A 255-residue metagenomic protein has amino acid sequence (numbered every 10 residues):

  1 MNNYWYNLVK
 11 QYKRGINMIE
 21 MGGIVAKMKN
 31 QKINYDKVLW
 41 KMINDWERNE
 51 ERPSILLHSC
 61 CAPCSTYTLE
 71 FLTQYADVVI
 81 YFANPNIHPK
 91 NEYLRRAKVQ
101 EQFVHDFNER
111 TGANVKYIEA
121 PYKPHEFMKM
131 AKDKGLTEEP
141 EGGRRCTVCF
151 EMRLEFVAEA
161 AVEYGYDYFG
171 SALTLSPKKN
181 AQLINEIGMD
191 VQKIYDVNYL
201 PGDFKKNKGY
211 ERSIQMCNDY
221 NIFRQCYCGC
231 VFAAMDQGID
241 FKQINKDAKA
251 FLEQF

Functional and structural regions predicted by a protein language model:
Y4-L8, K13-G15, I19-Y67, Y75-F255: Nucleotide-activated chemistry modules centered on ATP-dependent adenylation/adenylyltransferase
L72: Aromatic pocket-lining residues of Rossmann-like dinucleotide-binding sites
